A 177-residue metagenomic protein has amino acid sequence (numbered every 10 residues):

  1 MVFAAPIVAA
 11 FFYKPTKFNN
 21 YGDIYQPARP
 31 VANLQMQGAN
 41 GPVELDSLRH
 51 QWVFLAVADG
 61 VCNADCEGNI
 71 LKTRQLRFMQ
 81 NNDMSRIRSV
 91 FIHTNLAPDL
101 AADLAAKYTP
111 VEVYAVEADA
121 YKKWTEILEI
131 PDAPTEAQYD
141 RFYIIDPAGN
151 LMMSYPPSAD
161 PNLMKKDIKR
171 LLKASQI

Functional and structural regions predicted by a protein language model:
V8, F12-D46, E67-G68: N-terminal "domain-start" segment that seeds a small globular fold
A39, H50, P147: Short, ordered coil/turn segments that flank beta-strands lining enzyme active or ligand-binding pockets
D46-N69, T73: Short active-site neighborhood of thiol/selenol oxidoreductases, capturing the structured segment around
A56, S89-F91, I144: Structural beta-sheet core signal
A64, G68-T109: Structural microenvironment flanking redox-active thiols in thiol-disulfide oxidoreductases
A101-Y139: Short, internal strand/loop/helix patches that form the active-site neighborhood or redox-interaction surface
Q138-I177: Thiol-/selenol-based redox modules, centered on thioredoxin-like and closely related oxidoreductase domains
